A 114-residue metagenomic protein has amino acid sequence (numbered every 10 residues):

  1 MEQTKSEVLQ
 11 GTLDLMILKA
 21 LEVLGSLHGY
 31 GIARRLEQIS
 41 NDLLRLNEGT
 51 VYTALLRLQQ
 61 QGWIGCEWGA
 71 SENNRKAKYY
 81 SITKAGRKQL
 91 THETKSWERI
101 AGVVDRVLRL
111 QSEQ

Functional and structural regions predicted by a protein language model:
M1-G11, E93: Intrinsically disordered, low-complexity serine/threonine- and proline-rich regulatory segments
T4-E7, G62, E113-Q114: Short, contiguous hydrophobic alpha-helices characteristic of membrane insertion segments
E7-T50: N-terminal helix-turn-helix DNA-binding core of bacterial DNA-binding proteins
V51-L58: Basic amphipathic alpha-helical segments that dock to polyanions
Q59-K76, S81: Beta-hairpin "wing" of winged helix-turn-helix
I82-G86: Accessory beta->alpha helical hairpin/"wing" motif in late/C-terminal subdomains of nucleic-acid enzymes
R87-Q114: Amphipathic alpha-helical dimerization/coiled-coil segments that flank or bridge DNA-binding/regulatory modules
